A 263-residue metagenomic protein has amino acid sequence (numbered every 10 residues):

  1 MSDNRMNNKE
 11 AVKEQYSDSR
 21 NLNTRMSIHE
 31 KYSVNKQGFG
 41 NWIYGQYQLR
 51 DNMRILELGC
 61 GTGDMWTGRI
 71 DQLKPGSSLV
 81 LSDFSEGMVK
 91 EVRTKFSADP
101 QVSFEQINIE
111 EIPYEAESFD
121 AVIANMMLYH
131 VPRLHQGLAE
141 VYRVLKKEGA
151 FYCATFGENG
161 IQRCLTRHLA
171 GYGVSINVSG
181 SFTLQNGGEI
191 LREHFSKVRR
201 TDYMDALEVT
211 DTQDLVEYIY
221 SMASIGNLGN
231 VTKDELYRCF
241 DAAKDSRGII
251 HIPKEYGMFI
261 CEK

Functional and structural regions predicted by a protein language model:
S2-D51, D64-G68, M88: Conserved class I S-adenosyl-L-methionine
D3-N4, H29, N35-K36, T62-D64 (+1 more regions): Conserved Class I S-adenosyl-L-methionine
R54, S78, E148-A150: Short glycine-centered segments of the SAM/dcSAM-binding site in methyltransferase folds
L56-E111: Class I SAM-dependent methyltransferase SAM/SAH-binding core
E110-A121: A short acidic, Gly/Pro-enriched loop at the edge of an enzyme's catalytic core that lines a small-molecule cofactor
D120-L134: A short SAM/SAH-binding and catalytic strip from SAM-dependent methyltransferases
H135-A150: A short glycine-rich, Lys/Arg-flanked "PGG" loop and its adjoining helix->strand segment in the class I
Y152-V178: Conserved class I S-adenosyl-L-methionine
